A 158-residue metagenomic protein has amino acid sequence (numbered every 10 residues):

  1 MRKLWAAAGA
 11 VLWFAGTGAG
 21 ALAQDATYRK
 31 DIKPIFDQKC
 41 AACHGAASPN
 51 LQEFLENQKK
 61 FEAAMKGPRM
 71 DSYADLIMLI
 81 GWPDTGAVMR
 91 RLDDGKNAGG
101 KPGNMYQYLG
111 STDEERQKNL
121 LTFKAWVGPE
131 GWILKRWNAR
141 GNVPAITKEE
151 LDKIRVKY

Functional and structural regions predicted by a protein language model:
M1-A8: Bacterial N-terminal signal peptides that target proteins for export
V11-F14, F61: Sterically constrained small-residue positions within well-ordered secondary structures of folded domains
W13-A21: C-terminal segment of classical bacterial N-terminal signal peptides
A23-Y158: Aromatic- and Gly/Pro-enriched helix-to-coil junctions and flexible linker segments
